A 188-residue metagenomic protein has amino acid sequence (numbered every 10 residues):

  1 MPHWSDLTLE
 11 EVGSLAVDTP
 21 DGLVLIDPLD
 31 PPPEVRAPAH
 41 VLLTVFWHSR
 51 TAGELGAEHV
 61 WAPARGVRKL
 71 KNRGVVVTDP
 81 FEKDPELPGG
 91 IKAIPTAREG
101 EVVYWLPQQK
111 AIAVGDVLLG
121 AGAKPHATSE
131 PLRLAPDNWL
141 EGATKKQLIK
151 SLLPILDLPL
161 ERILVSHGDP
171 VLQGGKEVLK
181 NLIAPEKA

Functional and structural regions predicted by a protein language model:
M1-P2: Short Gly/Thr-rich strand-loop-strand
S5-D6, G22-V24, T96-K187: Metallo-beta-lactamase
S5-H40, F46: Pre-active-site segment of Zn-dependent metallo-hydrolases
E11, P32-P33, F46-T51, V67-K71 (+2 more regions): Active-site environment of divalent metal-dependent phosphoester hydrolases
G13-L15, E82-P85, V102: Residue-level detector of beta-strand structural context in well-folded domains
L29-L87: Active-site HxH/HxHxD metal-binding segment of metal-dependent hydrolases
P88-K92: Conserved N-terminal boundary motif of the eukaryotic protein kinase catalytic domain
